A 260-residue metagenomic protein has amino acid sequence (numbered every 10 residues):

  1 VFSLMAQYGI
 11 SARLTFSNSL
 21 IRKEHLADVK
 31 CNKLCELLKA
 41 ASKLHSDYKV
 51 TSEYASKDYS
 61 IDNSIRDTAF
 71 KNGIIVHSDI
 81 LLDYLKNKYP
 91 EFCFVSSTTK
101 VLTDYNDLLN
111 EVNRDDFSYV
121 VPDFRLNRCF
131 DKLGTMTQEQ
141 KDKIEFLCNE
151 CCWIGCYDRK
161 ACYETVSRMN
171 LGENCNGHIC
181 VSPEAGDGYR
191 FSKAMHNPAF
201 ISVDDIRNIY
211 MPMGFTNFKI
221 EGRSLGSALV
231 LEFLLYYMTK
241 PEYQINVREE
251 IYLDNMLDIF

Functional and structural regions predicted by a protein language model:
V1-E111, F117-F260: Active-site pocket-lining/capping segments in soluble small-molecule metabolic enzymes
